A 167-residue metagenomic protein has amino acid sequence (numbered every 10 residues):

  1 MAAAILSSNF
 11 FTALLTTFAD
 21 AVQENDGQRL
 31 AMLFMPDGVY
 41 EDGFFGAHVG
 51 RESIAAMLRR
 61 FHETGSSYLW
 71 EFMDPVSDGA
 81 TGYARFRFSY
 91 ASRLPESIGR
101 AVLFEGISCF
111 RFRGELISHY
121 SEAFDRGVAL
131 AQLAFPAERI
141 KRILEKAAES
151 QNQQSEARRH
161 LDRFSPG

Functional and structural regions predicted by a protein language model:
M1-P36, I140-L144, S150-G167: Short, low-complexity N-terminal intrinsically disordered segments enriched in polar/charged residues
G27-T81: A solvent-exposed, acidic/Ser-Thr-rich amphipathic alpha-helical stretch
F34, F88-Y90, F110, F124: Short beta-strand segments enriched in hydrophobic/aromatic residues within well-folded beta-rich domains
E63, Y90-A101: Short, cysteine-centered beta-strand-loop-beta hairpins and adjacent loop/turn segments enriched in charged/polar
L69-W70, V102-S108: Short, surface-exposed coil-to-beta transition loops
G79-Y90: A short hydrophobic beta-strand element
E105-R142, A147: Short beta-strand edge/turn micro-motifs at domain boundaries
